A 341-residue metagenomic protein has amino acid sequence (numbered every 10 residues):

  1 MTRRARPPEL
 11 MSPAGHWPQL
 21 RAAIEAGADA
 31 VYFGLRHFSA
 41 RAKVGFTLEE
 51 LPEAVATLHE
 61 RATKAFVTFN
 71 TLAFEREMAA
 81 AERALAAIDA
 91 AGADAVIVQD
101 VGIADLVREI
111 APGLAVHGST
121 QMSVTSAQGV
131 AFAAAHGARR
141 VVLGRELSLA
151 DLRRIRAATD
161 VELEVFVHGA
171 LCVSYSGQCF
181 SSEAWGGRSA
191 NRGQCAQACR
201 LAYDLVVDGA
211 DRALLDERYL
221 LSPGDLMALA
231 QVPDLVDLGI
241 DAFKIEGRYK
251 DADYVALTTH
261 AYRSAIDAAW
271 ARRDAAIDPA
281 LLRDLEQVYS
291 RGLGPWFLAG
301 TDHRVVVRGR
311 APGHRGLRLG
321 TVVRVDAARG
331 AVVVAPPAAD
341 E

Functional and structural regions predicted by a protein language model:
M1-E25, A30-A40, V55, R61-T68 (+5 more regions): Surface-exposed amphipathic alpha-helical tracts and adjacent flexible/coil segments at the periphery of soluble enzymes
A42-G45, N70: Alpha-helical multi-pass membrane segments and their bilayer interfacial helix-loop junctions
V44-P52: Aromatic- and glycine-enriched glycan-recognition loops and surfaces that form the carbohydrate-binding subsites
G102-I103: Alpha-helix capping/helix-boundary segments
A111: Conserved phosphotransfer cores of two-component systems
S119-V124, V142-G144: Aromatic/His-enriched, Gly/Pro-containing loop or helix-boundary segments that lie immediately adjacent to catalytic
A127-Q128: Conserved nucleotide-cofactor-binding alpha/beta core module
